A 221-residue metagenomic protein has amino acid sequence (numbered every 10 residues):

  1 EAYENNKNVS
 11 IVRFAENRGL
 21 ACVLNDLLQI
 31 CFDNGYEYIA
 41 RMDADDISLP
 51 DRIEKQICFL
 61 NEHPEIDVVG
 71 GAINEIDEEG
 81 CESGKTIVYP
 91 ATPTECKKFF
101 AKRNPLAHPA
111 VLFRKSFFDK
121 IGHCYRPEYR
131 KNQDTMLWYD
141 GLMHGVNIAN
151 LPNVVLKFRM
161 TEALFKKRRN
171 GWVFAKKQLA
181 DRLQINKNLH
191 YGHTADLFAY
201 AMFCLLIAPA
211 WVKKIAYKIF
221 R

Functional and structural regions predicted by a protein language model:
E1-A2, I47, D51: Acidic helix N-cap motif at the loop->helix transition within catalytic regions of sugar-transfer enzymes
E1-R13: Acidic donor-binding segment of Leloir-type glycosyltransferases
F14-N34, K55: Glycine-rich, basic loop-to-helix element that forms the pyrophosphate-binding segment of sugar-nucleotide handling
R18, D46-I47, I73: Acidic metal-phosphate-binding loop of nucleotide-sugar-dependent transferases
Y36-D45: Short beta-strand-to-loop acidic/aromatic patch adjacent to the donor-nucleotide binding site
D51-S83: Conserved donor NDP-sugar-binding/catalytic core segment of glycosyltransferases
P90-V173, Q178: Conserved nucleotide-sugar donor-binding catalytic segment
L164-R221: Non-catalytic, C-terminal membrane-associated alpha-helical segments of glycosyltransferases
